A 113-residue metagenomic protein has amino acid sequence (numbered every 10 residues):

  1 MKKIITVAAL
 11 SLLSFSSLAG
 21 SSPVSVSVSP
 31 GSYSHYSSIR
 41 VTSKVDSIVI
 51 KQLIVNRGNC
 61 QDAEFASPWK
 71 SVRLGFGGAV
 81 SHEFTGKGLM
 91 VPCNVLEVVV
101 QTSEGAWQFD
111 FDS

Functional and structural regions predicted by a protein language model:
K2-A8: Sec-dependent signal peptide recognition, specifically the positively charged N-region followed immediately by
S14-S16: N-terminal signal peptide c-region/cleavage motif recognized by signal peptidases
L18-G20: Sec-dependent signal peptide cleavage junction
S22-Q61: Short, surface-exposed binding/anchoring microloops in extracellular/periplasmic proteins
H35, V91-L96: A short, compositionally biased
I54-R57, G88, F111-S113: A short, sequence-level motif marking secondary-structure junctions
Q61-C93: Intrinsically disordered, low-complexity Pro/Gly/Ser/Thr-rich segments with frequent PxxP/GP/PP motifs and embedded
E97, E104-S113: Edge beta-strands of extracellular beta-sandwich domains
